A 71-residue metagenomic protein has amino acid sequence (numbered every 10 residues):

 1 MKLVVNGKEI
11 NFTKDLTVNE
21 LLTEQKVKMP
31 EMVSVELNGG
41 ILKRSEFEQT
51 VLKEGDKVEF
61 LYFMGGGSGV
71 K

Functional and structural regions predicted by a protein language model:
M1-K71: Ubiquitin-like/PB1-type beta-grasp interaction modules and other compact soluble beta-rich domains
